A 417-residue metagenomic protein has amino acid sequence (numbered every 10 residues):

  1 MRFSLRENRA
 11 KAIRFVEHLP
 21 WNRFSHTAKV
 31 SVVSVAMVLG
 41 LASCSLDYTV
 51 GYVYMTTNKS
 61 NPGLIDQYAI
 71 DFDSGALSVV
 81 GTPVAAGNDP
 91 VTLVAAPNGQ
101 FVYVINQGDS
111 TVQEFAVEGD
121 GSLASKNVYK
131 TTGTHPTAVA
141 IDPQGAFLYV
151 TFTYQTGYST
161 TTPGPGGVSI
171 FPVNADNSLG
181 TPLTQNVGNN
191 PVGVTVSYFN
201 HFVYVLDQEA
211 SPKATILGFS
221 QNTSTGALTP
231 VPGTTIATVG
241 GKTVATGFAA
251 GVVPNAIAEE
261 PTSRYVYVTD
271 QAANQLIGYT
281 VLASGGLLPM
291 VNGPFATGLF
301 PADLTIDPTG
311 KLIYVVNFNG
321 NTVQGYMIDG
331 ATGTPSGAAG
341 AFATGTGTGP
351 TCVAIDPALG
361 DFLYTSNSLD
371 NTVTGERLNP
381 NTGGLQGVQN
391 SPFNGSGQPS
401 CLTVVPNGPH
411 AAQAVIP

Functional and structural regions predicted by a protein language model:
M1-A42: Sec-dependent bacterial lipoprotein signal peptides
P20, G40-P417: Predominantly soluble domains enriched in secretory-pathway, periplasmic, or organellar proteins
